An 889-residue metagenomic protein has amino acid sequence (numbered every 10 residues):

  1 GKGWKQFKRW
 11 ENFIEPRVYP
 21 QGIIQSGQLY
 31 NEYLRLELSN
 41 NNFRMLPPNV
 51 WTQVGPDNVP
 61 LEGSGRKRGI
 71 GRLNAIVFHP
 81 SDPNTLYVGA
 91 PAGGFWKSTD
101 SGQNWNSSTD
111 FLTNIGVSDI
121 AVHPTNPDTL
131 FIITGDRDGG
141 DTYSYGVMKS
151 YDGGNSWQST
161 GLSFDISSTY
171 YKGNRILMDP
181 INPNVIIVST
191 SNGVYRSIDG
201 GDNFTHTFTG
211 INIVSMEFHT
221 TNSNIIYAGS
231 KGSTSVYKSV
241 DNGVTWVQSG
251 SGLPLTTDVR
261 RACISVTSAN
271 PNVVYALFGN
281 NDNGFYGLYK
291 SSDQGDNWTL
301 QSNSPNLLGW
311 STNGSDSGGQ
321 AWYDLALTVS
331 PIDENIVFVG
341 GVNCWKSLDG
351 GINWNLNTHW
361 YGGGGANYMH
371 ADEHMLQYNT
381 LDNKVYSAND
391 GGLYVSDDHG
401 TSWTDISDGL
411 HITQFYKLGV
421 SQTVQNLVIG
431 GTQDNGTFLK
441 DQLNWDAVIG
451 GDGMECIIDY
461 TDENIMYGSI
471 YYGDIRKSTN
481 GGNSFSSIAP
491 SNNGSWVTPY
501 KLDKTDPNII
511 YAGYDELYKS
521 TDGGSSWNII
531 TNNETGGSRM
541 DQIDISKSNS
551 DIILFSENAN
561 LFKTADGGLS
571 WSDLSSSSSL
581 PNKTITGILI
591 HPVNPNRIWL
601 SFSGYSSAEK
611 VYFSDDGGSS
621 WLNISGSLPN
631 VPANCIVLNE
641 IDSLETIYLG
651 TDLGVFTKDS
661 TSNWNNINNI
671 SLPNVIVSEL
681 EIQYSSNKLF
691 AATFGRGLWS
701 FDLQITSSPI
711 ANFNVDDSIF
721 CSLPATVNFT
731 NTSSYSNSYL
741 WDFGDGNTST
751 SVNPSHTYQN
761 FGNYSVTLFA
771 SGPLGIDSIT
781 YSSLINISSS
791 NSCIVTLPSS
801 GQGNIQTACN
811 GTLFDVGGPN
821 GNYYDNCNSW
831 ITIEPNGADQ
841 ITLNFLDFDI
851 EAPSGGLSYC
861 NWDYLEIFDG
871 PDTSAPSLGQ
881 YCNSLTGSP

Functional and structural regions predicted by a protein language model:
G1-I705: Beta-propeller blade termini and top-face loops
M45-V50, K67-I70, S707-P709, L723 (+3 more regions): A short, polar/charged loop/turn motif at coil->beta-strand junctions and beta-hairpin connectors
A90, S230, G604, N731-S733 (+2 more regions): Non-cytosolic beta-sheet module surface loops
L300, G450-G451, S487, T750-S751 (+1 more regions): Short amphipathic beta-strand/extended segments with alternating polar/hydrophobic composition
I705-N791: Extracellular/lumenal mature domains of secreted and surface-exposed proteins
L723-A725, F769, T780, S788-P889: Domain-level representation of secreted and single-pass membrane ectodomains enriched in extracellular protease systems
